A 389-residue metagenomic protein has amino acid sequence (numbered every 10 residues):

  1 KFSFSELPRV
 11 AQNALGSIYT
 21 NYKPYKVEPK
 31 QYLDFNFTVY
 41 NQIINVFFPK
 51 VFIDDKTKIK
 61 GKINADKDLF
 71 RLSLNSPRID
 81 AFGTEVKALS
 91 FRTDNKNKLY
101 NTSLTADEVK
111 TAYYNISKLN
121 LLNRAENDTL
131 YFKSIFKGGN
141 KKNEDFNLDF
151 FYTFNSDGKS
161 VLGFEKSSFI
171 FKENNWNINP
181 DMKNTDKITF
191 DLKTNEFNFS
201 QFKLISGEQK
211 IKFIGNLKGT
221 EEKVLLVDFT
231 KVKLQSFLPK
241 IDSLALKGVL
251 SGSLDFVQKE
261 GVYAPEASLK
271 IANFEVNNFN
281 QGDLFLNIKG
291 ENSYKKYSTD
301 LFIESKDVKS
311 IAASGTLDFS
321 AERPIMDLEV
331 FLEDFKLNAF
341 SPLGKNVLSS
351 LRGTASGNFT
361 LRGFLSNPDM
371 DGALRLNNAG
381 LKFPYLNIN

Functional and structural regions predicted by a protein language model:
K1-N389: Interface amphipathic segments
